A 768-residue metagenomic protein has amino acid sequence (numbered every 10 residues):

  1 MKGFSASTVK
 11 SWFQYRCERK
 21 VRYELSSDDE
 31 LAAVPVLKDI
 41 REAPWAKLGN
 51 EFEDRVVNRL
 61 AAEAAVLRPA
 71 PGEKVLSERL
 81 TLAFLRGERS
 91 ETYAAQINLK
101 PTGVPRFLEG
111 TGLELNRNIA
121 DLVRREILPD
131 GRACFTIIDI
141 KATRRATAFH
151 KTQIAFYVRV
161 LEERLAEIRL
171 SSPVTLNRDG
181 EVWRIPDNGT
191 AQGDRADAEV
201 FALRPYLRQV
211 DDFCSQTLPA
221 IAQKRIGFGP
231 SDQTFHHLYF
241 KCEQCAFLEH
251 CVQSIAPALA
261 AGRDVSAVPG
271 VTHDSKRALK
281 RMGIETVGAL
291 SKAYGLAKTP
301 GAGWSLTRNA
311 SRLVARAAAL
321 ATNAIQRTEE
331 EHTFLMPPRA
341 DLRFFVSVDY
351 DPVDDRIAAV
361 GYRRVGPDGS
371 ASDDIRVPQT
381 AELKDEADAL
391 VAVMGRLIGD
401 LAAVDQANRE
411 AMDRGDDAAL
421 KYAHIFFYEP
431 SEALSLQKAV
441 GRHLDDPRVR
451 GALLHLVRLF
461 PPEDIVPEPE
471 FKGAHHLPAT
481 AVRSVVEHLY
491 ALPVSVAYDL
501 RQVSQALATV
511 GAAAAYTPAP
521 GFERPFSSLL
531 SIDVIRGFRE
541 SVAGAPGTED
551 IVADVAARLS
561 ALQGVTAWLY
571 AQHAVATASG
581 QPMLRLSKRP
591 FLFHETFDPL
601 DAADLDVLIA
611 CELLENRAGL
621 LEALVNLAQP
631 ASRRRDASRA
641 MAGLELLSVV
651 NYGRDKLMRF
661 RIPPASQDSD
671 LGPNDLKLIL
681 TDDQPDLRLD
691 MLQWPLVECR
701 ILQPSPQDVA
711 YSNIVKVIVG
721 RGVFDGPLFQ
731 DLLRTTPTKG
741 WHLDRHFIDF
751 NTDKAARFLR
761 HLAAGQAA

Functional and structural regions predicted by a protein language model:
M1-L128: Metal-dependent nuclease catalytic cores that hydrolyze phosphodiester bonds in DNA/RNA, characterized by
D28-V66, W568-L687, M691: Accessory interdomain/linker segments of ATP-dependent helicases and helicase-like nucleic-acid enzymes that mediate
G103-E109, R117-I119, R124-E126, G131-A222 (+1 more regions): Conserved DEDDh/DEDDy metal-dependent 3′-5′ exonuclease domain
T111-L113, L128-C134, R169-P173, D368-A371 (+2 more regions): Short, solvent-exposed loop/turn segments that connect beta-strands within catalytic domains and beta-strand-rich
R178-P205, F213-I221, L529-G537, L676-A768: Pre-ATPase regulatory/linker segments immediately N-terminal to the P-loop/RecA-like helicase/translocase core
W183, D194-P257, H273, A491 (+1 more regions): Acidic, Mg2+-coordinating catalytic module of metal-dependent nucleases/exonucleases that use a two-metal-ion mechanism
C251-I398, F593-L600, L605: C-terminal extensions
L335-M336, D341, F345-A359, P367 (+4 more regions): RNase H-like, metal-dependent nuclease domains and their acidic two-metal-ion catalytic environment used
